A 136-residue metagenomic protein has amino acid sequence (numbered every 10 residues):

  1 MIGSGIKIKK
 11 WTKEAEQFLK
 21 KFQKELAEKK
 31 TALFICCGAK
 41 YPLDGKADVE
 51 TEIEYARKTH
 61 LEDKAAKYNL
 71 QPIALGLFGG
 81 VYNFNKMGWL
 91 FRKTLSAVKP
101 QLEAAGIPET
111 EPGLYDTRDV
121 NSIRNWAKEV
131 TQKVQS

Functional and structural regions predicted by a protein language model:
G3-S4: Short, well-ordered coil/turn residues at beta-beta hairpins and beta-strand->alpha-helix junctions within
K7-S136: FMN-binding flavodoxin-like domain, especially the glycine-rich phosphate-binding loop
